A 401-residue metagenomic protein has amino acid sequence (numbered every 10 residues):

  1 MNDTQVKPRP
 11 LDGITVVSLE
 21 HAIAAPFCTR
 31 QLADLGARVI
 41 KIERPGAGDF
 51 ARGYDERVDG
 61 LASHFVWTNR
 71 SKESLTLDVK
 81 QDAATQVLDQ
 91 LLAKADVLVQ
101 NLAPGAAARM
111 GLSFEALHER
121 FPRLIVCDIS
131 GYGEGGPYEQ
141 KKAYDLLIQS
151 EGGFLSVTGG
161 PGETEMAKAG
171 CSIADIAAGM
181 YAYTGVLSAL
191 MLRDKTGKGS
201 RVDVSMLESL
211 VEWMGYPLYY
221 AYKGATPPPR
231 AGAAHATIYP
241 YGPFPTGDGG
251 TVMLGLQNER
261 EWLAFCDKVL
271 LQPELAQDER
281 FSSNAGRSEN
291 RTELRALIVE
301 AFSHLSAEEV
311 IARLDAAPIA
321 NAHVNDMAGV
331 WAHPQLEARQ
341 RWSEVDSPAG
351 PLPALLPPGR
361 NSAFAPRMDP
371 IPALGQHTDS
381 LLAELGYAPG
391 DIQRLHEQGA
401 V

Functional and structural regions predicted by a protein language model:
M1-K195, R230, A373, D379-V401: N-terminal helix-loop segment corresponding to the beta1-alpha1 unit of nucleotide/adenylate-binding folds
M1-T15, P245-G247, G329-V401: Terminal low-complexity tails and localization/encapsulation signals of metabolic enzymes
G46, Y132-G133, M206-V211, D248-G250 (+2 more regions): Glycine-rich beta-alpha junction loops
R52-D55, Y220-P229, H333-D346: Short, surface-exposed loop/helix-turn segments at secondary-structure junctions that function as lids/hinges flanking
M166-A177, G199-R201, A231-H235, Y239-Y241 (+3 more regions): A short glycine-threonine-serine/GTX helix/turn-capping micro-motif
G179-G199, E212, Y216-Y222, C266-Q272: Oxidoreductase and adenylate-handling cofactor-binding alpha/beta cores
P240-A317, N321: Aromatic-enriched alpha-helical interface/lid elements that frame and gate functional surfaces
D315-L336: Conserved PLP cofactor-binding pocket of PLP-dependent enzymes
